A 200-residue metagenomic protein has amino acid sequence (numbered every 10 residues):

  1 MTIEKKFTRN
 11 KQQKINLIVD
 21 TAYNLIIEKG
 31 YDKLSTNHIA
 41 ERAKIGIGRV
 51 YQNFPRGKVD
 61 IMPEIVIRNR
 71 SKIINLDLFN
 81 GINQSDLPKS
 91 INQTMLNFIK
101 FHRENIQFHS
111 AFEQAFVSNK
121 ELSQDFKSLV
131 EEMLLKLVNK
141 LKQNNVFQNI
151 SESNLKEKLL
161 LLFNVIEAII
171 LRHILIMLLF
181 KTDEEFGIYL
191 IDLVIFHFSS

Functional and structural regions predicted by a protein language model:
M1-Q13: N-terminal intrinsically disordered/low-complexity leader segments
T2, L17, L25-D60, E64: Helix-turn-helix
I18-I26, N69, F98, I166: Short hydrophobic clusters on alpha-helical segments that form packing/core surfaces in small helical domains
T36, V66-I73: Short, basic, alpha-helical segments at the C-terminal edge of helix-turn-helix-like DNA-binding modules
E64, L78-E104, K158-L162, G187: Hydrophobic alpha-helical connector segments
Q84, E104, V117-K120, V130-L159 (+1 more regions): Hydrophobic alpha-helical bundle segments that form small-molecule/ligand-binding pockets
S90, I99-S123, L171-I176: Amphipathic alpha-helical segments used for helix-helix packing
E113, S123, N144-D192: Hydrophobic/aromatic-rich alpha-helical bundle segments in the mid-to-C-terminal region
